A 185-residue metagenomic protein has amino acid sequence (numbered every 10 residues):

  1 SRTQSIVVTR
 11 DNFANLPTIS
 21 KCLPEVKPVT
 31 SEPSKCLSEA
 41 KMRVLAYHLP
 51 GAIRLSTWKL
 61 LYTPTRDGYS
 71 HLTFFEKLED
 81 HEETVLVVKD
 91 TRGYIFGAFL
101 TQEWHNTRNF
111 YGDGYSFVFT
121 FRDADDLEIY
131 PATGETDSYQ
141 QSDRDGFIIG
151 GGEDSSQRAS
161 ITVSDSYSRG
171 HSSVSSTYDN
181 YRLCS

Functional and structural regions predicted by a protein language model:
S1-S185: Phosphate-recognition beta-domain surfaces
